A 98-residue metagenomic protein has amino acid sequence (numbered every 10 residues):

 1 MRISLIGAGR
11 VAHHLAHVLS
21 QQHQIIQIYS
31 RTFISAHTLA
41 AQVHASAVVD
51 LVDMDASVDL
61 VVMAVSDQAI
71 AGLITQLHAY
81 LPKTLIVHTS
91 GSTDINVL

Functional and structural regions predicted by a protein language model:
M1-V49: NAD(P)+-binding Rossmann beta1-loop-alpha1 motif at the extreme N-terminus of oxidoreductases
F33, Q42-V43, A47-L98: Rossmann-like NAD(P)(H) cofactor-binding subdomain of soluble oxidoreductases
